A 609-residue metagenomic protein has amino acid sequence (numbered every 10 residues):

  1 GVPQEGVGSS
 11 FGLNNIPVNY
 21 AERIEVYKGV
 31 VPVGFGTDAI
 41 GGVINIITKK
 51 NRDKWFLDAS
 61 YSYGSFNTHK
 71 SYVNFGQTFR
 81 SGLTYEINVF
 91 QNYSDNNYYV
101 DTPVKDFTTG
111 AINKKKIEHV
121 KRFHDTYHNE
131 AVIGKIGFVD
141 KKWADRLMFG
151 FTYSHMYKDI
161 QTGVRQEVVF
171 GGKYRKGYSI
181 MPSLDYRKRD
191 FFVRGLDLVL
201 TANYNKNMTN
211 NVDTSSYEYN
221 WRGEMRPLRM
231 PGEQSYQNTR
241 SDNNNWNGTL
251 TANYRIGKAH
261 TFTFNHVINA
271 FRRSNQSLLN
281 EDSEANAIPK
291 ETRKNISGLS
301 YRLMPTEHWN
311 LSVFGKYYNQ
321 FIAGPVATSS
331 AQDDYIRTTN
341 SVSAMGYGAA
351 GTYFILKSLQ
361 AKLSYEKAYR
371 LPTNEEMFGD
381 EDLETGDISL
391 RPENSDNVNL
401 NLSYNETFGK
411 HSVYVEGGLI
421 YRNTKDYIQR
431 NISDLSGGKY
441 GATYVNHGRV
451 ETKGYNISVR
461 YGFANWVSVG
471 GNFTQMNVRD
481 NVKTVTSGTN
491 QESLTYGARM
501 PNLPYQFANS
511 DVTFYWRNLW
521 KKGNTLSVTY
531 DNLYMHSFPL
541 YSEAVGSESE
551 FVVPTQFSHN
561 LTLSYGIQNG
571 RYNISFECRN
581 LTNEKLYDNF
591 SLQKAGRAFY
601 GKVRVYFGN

Functional and structural regions predicted by a protein language model:
V2-K28: Short acidic/polar hinge/loop motifs at secondary-structure boundaries that mediate gating or recognition
S10-N14, E25-V26, D38-S62, H69-F75 (+1 more regions): N-terminal periplasmic accessory domains that precede and gate Gram-negative outer-membrane beta-barrel machines
D53-K54, F79-R165: Periplasmic-side early beta-strands and strand-to-turn transitions of outer-membrane beta-barrels
Y61-S65, Q91-D95, Y153-Y157, Y204-M208 (+13 more regions): Transmembrane beta-strands of outer-membrane beta-barrel pores
I133-M156, R175-A331, I336-G348, T352-L356 (+4 more regions): Face-selective signature of the C-terminal outer-membrane beta-barrel domain
F354, A361-E366, R370, E393-K453 (+2 more regions): Membrane-embedded beta-barrel scaffold of Gram-negative outer-membrane proteins
Y369, N423-D426, V469, V528-N609: C-terminal beta-signal and adjacent terminal beta-strands/loops of Gram-negative outer-membrane beta-barrel proteins
H411-N423, T443-P539: Gram-negative outer-membrane beta-barrel transporters
